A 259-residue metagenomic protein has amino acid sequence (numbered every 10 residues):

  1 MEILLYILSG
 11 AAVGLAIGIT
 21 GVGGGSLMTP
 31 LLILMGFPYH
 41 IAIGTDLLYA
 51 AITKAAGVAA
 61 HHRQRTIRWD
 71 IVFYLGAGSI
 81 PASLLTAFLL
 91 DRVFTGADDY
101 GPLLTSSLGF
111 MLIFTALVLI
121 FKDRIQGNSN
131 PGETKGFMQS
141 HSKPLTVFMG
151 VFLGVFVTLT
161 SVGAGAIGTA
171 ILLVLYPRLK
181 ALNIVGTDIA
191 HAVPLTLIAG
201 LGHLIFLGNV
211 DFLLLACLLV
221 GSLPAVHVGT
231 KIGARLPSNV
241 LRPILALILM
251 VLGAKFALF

Functional and structural regions predicted by a protein language model:
M1-S9, I33-M35, R63-V155, L159 (+3 more regions): Juxtamembrane transmembrane-helix boundary motif
T20-M28, S161-T169: Transmembrane helix boundary and interhelical junction motifs in multipass membrane proteins
G23-G24, A55, P81, L85 (+2 more regions): Residue positions within transmembrane alpha-helices of multi-pass solute transporters
M28-I41, G168-N183: Interfacial segments of multi-pass membrane proteins
M28-T29, A55-Q64, G154-F156, G168-A170 (+1 more regions): Generic transmembrane alpha-helix signature in multi-pass membrane proteins, especially transporters/channels
P30, D46, A87-F88, A170 (+2 more regions): Transmembrane alpha-helix boundary and packing residues in multipass membrane permease domains and related
P38-L48, R68-Y74, R178-I189: Membrane-interface alpha-helices at helix entry/exit sites of multi-pass transporters
D46-A50, D188-A192, L214-L219: Short hydrophobic/aromatic, small-residue-rich stretches within specific transmembrane helices of secondary active
